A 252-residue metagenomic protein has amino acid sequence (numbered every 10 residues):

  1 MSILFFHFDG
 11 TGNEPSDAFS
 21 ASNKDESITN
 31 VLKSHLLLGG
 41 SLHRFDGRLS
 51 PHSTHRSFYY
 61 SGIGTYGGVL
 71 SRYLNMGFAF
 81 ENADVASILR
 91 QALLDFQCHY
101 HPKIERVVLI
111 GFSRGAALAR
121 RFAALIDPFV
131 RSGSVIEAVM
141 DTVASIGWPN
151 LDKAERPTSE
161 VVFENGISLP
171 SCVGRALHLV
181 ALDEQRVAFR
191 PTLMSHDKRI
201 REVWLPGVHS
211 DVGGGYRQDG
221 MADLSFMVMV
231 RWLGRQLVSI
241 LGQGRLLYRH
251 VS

Functional and structural regions predicted by a protein language model:
M1-S252: Active-site- or binding-pocket-proximal scaffold segments within functional domains
